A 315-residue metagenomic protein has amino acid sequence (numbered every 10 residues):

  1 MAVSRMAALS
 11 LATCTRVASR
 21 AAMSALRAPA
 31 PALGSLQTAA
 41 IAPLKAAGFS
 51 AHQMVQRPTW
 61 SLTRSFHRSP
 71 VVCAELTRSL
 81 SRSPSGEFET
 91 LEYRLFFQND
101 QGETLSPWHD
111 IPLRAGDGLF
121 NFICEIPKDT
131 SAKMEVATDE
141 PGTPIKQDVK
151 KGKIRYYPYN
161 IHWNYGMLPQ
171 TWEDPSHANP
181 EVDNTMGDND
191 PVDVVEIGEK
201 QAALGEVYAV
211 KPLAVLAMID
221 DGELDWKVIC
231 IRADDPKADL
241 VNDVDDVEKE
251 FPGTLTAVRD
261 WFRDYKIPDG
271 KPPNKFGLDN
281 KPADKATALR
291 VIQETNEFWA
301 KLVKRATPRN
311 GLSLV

Functional and structural regions predicted by a protein language model:
M1-R16: PEST-like, low-complexity acidic/proline-rich intrinsically disordered segments, predominantly at protein N-termini
C14, R27-P29, L36, P43-V315: Hydrophobic N-terminal alpha-helices or hydrophobic patches in metabolic proteins across all domains of life
